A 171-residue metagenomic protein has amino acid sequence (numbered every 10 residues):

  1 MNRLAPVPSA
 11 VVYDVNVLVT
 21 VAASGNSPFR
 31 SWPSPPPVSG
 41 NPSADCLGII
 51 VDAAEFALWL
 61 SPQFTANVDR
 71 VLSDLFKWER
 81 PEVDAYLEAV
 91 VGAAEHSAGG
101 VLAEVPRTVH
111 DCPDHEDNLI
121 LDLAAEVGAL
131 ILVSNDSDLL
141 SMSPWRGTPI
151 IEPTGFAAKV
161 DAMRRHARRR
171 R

Functional and structural regions predicted by a protein language model:
M1-L60: Short, well-structured N-terminal submotif of metal-dependent ribonuclease cores
V12, L132-V133: Structural motif
V15, P62, N135-S137: Short secondary-structure boundary segments
T20-A22, V71, M142, K159-V160: Residues that scaffold the ATP/ADP-binding catalytic core of kinase and kinase-like folds
G48-R107: PIN-domain endoribonuclease scaffold, especially VapC-family toxins
I50, L123, M142: Hydrophobic/aromatic ligand-binding patch that stacks against planar heteroaromatic rings of cofactors or nucleotides
G92-I131, R170: Active-site neighborhoods of divalent-metal-dependent phosphate/nucleic-acid chemistry enzymes
H110, D114, L130-I131, S137-R171: Acidic, PIN/NYN-like endoribonuclease modules and their adjacent C-terminal/linker elements
